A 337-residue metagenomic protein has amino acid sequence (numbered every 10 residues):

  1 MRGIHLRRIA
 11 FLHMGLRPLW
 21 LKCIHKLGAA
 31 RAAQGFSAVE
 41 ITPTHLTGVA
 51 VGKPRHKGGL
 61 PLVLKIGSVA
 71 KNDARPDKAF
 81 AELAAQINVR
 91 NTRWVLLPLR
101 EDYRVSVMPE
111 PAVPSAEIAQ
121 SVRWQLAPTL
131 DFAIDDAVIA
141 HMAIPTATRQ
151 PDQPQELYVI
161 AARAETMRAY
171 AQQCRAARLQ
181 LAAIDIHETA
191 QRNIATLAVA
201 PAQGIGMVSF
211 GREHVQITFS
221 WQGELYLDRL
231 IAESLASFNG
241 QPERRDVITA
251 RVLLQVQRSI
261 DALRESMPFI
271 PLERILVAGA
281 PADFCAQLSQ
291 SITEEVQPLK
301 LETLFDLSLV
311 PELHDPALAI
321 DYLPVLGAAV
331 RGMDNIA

Functional and structural regions predicted by a protein language model:
M1-A337: Hydrophobic/aromatic-enriched cytosolic interaction surfaces used to assemble or bind macromolecules
